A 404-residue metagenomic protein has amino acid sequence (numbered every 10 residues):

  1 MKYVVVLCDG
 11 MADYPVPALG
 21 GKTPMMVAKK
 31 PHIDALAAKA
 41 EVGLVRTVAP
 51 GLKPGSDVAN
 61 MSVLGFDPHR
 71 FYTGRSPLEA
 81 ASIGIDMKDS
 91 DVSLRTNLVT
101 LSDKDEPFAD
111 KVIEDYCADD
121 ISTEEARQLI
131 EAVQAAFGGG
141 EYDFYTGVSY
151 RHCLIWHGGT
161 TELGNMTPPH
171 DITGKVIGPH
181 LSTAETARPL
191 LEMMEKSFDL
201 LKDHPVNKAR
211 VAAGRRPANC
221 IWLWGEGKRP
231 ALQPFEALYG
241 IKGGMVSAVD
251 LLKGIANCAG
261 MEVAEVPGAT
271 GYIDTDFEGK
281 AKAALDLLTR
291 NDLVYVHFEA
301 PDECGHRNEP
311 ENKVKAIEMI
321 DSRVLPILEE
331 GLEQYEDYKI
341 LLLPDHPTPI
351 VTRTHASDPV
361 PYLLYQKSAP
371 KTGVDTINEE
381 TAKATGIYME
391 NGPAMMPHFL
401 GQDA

Functional and structural regions predicted by a protein language model:
M1-A404: Feature captures the catalytic ectodomains and active-site-proximal regions of enzymes that hydrolyze or transfer
